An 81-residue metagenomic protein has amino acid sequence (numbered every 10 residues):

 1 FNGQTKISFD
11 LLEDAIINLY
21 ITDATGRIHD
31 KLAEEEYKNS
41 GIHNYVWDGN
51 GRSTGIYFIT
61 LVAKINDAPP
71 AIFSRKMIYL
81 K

Functional and structural regions predicted by a protein language model:
F1-I21, N44-W47, V62-A71: Glycine-centered coil/turn sites that cap beta-strands in beta-rich domains
N2-G3, S40-G41, L80: Short acidic/glycine-enriched loop/turn segments that link adjacent beta-strands
I7-S8, K31, T54-K81: C-terminal tail/sorting-segment detector
L11, Y37, G51-R52: Residue-level recognition of secondary-structure-to-loop junctions
D14, S40-I42, T54-I56: Extracellular Ig-like/FN3 beta-sandwich strand-entry sites
I21-H29, Y57: Short, glycine-anchored, charge-dense loop/turn motifs used at functional sites
H29-K38: Solvent-exposed serine/threonine-rich low-complexity stretches and specific carbohydrate-binding patches
